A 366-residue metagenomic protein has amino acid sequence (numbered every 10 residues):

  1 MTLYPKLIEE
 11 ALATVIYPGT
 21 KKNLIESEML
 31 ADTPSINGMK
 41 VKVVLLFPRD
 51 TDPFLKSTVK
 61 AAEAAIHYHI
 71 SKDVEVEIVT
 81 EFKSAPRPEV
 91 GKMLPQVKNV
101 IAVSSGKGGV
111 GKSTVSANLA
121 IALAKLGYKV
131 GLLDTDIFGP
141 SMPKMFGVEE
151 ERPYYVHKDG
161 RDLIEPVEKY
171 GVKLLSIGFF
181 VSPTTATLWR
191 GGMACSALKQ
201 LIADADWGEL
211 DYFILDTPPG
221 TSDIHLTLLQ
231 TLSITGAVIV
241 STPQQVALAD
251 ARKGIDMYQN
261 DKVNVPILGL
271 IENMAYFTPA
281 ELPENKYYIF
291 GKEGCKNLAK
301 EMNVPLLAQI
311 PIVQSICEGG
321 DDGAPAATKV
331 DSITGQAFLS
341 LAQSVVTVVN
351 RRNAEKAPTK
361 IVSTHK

Functional and structural regions predicted by a protein language model:
M1-P34: N-proximal, solvent-exposed amphipathic alpha-helical segments enriched in charged/polar residues
E26-M29, I36-N37, V41-S104, A342 (+2 more regions): Extreme N-terminal, non-catalytic leader segments that precede Walker-type/kinase nucleotide-binding cores
V59-K60, D211-Y212, P218-E318: Conserved catalytic-core segment of NTP-binding enzymes
V100-D136, V263, L270: Walker A/P-loop phosphate-binding motif and the immediately C-terminal alpha-helix
L123, Y128-T184, C195: Phosphate-binding loop that captures ATP/GTP phosphates
Y154-V156, I177-G192, K199-T227: Switch II (G3) loop of P-loop NTPases
Y288-Q314, D331-Q336, S340-K366: C-terminal accessory "lid"/substrate-recognition subdomains
D322-S332: C-terminal boundary of histidine-terminating zinc-finger modules
